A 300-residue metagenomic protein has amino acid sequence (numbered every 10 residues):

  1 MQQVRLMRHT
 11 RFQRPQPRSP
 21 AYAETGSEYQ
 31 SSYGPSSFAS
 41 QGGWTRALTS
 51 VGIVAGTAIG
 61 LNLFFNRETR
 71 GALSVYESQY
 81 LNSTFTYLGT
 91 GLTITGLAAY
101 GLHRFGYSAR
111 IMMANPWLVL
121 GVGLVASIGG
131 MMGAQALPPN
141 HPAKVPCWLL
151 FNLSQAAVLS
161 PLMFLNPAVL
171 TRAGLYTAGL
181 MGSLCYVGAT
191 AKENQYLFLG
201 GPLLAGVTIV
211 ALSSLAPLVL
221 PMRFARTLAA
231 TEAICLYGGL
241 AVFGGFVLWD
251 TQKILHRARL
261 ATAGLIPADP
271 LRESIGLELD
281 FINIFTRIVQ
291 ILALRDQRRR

Functional and structural regions predicted by a protein language model:
M1-R300: A hydrophobic alpha-helical transmembrane-helix feature that marks the membrane cores and membrane-interface segments
